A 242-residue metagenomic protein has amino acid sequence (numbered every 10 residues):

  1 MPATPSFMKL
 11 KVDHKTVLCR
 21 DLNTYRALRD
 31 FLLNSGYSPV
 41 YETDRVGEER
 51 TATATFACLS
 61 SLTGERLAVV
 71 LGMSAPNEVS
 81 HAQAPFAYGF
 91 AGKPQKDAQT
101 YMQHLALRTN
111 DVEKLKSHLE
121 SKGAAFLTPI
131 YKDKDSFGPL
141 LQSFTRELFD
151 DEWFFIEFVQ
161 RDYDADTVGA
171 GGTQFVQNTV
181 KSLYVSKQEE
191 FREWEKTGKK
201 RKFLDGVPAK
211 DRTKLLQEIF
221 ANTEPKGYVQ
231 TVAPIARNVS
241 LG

Functional and structural regions predicted by a protein language model:
M1-Y41, R50-G242: Glyoxalase I/VOC metalloenzyme domain signal
D44-R45: Catalytic cores of carbohydrate-active enzymes
